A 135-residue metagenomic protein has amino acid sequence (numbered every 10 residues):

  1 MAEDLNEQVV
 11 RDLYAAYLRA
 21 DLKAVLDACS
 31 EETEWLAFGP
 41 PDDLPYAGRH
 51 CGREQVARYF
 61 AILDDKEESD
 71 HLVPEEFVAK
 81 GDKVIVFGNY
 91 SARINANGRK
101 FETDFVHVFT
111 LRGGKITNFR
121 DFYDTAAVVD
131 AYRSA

Functional and structural regions predicted by a protein language model:
M1-E31, A131-A135: Short, low-complexity N-terminal intrinsically disordered segments enriched in polar/charged residues
M1-L5, A61-A135: A beta-strand edge to alpha-helix "cap/lid" segment located at domain peripheries
V10-L13, V25-L26, T33, G52 (+4 more regions): Hydrophobic pocket/interface hotspot
L18-R19, E32-F38, D82-I85, E102-F105: Short amphipathic alpha-helical segments, especially helix-boundary/capping motifs
A24, S30-G81: A solvent-exposed, acidic/Ser-Thr-rich amphipathic alpha-helical stretch
